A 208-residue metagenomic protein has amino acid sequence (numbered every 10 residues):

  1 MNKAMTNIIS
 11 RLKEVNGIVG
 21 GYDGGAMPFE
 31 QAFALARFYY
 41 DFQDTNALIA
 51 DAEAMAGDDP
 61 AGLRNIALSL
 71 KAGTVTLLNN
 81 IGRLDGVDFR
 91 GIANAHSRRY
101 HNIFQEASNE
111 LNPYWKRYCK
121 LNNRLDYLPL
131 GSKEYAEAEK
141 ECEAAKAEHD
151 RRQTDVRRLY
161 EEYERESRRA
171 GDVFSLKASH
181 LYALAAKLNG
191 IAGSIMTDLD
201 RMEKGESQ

Functional and structural regions predicted by a protein language model:
M1-T6, L130-G131, R201-Q208: Short intrinsically disordered terminal tails
N2-F29: Extreme N-terminal leader/activation tails
S10, K140, A147, G190-G193 (+1 more regions): Extended alpha-helical stalk/coiled-coil segments
R11-E14, D41-D44, L48, R117 (+1 more regions): Amphipathic, well-ordered alpha-helical segments in soluble domains
V19-N109, N123, E148-K187, T197-R201 (+1 more regions): Long, low-complexity or tandemly repetitive, helically biased scaffold regions used for multimeric assembly/adhesion
I103-A138: Extended alpha-helical coiled-coil "stalk/arm" regions that act as elongated linkers or oligomerization scaffolds
